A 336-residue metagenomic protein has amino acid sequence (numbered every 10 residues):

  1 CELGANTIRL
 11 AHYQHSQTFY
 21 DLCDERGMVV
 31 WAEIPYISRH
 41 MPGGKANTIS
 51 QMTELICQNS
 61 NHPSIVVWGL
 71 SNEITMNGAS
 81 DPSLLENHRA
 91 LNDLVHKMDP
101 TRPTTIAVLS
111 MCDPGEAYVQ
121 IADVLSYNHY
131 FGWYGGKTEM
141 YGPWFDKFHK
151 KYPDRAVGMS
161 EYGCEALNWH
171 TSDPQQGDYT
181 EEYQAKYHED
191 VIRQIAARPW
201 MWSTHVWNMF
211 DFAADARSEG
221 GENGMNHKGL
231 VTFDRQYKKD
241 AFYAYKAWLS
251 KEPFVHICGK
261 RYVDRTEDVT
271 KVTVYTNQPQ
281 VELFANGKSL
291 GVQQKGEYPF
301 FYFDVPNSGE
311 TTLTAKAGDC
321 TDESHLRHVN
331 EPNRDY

Functional and structural regions predicted by a protein language model:
C1-Q294, F303-D335: Extended substrate-binding grooves/exosites of carbohydrate-active enzymes
E297-P299: Glycine-centered loop-to-beta-strand initiation motif
